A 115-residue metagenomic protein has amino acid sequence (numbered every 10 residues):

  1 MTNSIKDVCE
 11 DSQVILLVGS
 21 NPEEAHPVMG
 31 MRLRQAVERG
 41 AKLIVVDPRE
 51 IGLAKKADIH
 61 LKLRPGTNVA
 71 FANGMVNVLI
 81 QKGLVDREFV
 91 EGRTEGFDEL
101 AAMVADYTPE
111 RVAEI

Functional and structural regions predicted by a protein language model:
M1-I115: Cofactor-pocket helix-loop regions in the catalytic cores of large enzyme subunits
